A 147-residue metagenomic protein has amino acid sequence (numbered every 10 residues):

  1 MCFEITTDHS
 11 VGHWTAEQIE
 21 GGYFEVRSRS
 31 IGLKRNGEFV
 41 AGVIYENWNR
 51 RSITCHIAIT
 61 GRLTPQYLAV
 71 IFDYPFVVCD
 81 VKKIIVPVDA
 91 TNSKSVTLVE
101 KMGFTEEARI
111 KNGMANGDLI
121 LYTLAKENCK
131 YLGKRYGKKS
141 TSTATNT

Functional and structural regions predicted by a protein language model:
M1-G22: Short amphipathic alpha-helix that is part of the acyltransferase structural core
V26-A41: Conserved beta-hairpin
W48-G61: Conserved acetyl-CoA binding element of GNAT-fold acetyltransferases
T60-A69, T91-V96: Conserved glycine-rich acetyl-CoA-binding loop
V77-V88: Conserved GNAT acetyl-CoA-binding A-motif
V86-V96, G113-M114: Conserved beta-strand-loop-alpha-helix junction that forms the acyl-donor binding cleft
T91-A108: Conserved active-site alpha-helix within GNAT-family acetyltransferase domains
T105-L119: Conserved catalytic-core motifs of GNAT/GCN5-like acyltransferases
